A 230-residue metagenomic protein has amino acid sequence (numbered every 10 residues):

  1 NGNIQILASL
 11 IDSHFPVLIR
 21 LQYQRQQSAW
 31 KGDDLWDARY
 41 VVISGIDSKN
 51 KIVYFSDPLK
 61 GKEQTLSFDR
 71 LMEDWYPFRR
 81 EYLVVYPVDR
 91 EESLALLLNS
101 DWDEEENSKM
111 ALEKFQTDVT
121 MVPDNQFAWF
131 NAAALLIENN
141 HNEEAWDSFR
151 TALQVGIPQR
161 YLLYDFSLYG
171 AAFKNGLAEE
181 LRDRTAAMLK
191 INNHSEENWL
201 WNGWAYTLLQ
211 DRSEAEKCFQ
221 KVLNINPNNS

Functional and structural regions predicted by a protein language model:
Q27-W30, D34-L35, S44-N139, E143-R150: Noncatalytic regulatory segments and standalone regulatory/sensor domains
M121, V155-I157, I191, I225: Structural marker of alpha-solenoid helical repeat scaffolds
Q126, Q159-L162, E196-E197, S230: Helix-start (N-cap) detector for alpha-helical repeat units in TPR-like alpha-solenoids, especially tetratricopeptide
